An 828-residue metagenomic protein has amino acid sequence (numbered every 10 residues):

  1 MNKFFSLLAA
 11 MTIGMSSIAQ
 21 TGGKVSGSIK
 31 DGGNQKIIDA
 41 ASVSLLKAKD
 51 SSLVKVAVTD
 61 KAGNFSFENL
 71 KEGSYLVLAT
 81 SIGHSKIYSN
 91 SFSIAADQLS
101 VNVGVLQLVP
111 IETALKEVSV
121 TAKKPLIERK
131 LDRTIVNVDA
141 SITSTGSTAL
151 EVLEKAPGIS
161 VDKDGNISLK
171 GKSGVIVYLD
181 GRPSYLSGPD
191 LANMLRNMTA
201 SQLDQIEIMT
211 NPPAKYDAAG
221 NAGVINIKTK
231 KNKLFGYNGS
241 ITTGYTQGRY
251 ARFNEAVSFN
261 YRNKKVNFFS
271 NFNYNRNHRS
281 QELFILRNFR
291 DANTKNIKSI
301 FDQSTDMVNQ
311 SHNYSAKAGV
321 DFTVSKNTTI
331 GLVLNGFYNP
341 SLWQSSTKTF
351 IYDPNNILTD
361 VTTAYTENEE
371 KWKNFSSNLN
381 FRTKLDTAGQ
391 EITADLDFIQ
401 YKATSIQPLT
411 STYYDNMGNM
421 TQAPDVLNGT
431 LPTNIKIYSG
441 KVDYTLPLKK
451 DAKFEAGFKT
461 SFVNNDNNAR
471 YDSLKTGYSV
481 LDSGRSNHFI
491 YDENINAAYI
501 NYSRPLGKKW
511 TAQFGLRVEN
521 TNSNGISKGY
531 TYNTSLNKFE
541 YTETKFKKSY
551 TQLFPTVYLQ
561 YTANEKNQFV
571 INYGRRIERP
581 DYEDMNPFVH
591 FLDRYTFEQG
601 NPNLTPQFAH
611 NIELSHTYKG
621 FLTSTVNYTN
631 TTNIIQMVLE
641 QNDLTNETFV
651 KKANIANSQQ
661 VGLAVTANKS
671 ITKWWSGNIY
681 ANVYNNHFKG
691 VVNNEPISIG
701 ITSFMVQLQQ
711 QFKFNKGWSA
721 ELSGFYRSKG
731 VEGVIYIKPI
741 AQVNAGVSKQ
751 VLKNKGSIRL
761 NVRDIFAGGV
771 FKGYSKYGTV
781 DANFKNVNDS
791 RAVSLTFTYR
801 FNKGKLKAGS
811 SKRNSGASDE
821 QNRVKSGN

Functional and structural regions predicted by a protein language model:
K24, Y250-L283, N296-S345, K373-F375 (+3 more regions): Transmembrane beta-barrel wall of Gram-negative outer-membrane proteins
K30-N34, S42-L46, T80-I82, L99-I142 (+5 more regions): Short, acidic, small-residue-rich periplasmic hinge/interaction motif at the N-terminus of Gram-negative outer-membrane
A48-N64: Short, acidic Ser/Thr/Gly-rich low-complexity loop/linker segments typical of extracellular and cell-surface proteins
A48-S52, S74-S93: A short, solvent-exposed loop/turn motif at the edges and junctions of modular extracellular/periplasmic domains
V105-Q107, A149-E151, L191-N193, I208 (+2 more regions): N-terminal periplasmic accessory domains that precede and gate Gram-negative outer-membrane beta-barrel machines
R182-T210: Short acidic/polar hinge/loop motifs at secondary-structure boundaries that mediate gating or recognition
I437-K441, L481-N487, T605, N611 (+3 more regions): Outer membrane beta-barrel strand-and-loop segments of large Gram-negative receptors, especially TonB-dependent
N487-N494, K548, I577-T625, N630 (+3 more regions): Outer-membrane beta-barrel signature, preferentially recognizing the C-terminal barrel domain of Gram-negative
